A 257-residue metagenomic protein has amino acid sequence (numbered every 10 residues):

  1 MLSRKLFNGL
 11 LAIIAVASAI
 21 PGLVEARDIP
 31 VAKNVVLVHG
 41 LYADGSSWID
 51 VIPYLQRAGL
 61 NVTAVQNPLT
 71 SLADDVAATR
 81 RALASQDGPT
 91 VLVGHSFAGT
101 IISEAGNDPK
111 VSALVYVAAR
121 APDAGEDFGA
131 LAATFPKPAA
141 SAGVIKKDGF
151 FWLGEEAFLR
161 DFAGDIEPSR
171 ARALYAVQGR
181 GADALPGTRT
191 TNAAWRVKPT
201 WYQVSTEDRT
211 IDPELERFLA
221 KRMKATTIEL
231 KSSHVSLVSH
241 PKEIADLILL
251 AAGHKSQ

Functional and structural regions predicted by a protein language model:
M1-L10: Bacterial N-terminal signal peptides that target proteins for export
G9-A19: Bacterial N-terminal signal peptides
I29-G88, P138: Active-site catalytic motif of lipid deacylating hydrolases and related acyltransferases
G40-A43, S96-F97, R120: Active-site glycine-rich loops that stabilize anionic/oxyanionic intermediates across multiple enzyme folds
D75, R180-K242, D246: Conserved serine/cysteine hydrolase catalytic core
V93-A98, I102: Gly/Ala-rich beta-loop-alpha elbow adjacent to hydrolase catalytic centers
N107-V111, V115-E155, A182-L185: Flexible "cap/lid" loop of the alpha/beta hydrolase fold
